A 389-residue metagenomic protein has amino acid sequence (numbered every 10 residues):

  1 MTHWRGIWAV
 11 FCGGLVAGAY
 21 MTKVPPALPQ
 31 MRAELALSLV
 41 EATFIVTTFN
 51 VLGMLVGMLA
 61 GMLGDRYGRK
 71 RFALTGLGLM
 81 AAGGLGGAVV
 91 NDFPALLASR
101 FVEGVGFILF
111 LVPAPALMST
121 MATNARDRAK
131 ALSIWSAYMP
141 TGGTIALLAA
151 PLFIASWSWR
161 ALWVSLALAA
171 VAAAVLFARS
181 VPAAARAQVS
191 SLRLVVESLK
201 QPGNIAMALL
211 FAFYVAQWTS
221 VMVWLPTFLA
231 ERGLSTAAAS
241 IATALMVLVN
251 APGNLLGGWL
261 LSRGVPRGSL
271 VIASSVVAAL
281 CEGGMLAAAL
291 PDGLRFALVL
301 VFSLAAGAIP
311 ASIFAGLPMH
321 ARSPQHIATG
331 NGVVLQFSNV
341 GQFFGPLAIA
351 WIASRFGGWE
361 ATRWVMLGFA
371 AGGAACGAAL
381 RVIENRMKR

Functional and structural regions predicted by a protein language model:
P25, G203-V247, A251-N254: Extracytoplasmic gate region of multi-pass secondary transporters
A36, G68, V89-A95, A288-A289: Helix-breaking motifs and short loop linkers at transmembrane-helix boundaries and internal kinks in secondary membrane
L55-N91: Conserved MFS/SLC helix-loop-helix module at the cytosolic interface between two early adjacent transmembrane helices
G57-G68, N254-P266: Helix-to-loop junctions at the C-terminal end of transmembrane segments in multipass secondary transporters
F93, S99-Y138: Cytoplasmic helix-loop-helix junction between adjacent transmembrane helices in 12-TM secondary transporters
A125-D127, S133-R179: Helix-loop-helix hairpin linking two adjacent transmembrane segments in secondary transporters
R267-I313: C-terminal transmembrane helical hairpin of 12-TM major facilitator-type secondary transporters
P324-G357: A late C-terminal transmembrane helix in Major Facilitator Superfamily
